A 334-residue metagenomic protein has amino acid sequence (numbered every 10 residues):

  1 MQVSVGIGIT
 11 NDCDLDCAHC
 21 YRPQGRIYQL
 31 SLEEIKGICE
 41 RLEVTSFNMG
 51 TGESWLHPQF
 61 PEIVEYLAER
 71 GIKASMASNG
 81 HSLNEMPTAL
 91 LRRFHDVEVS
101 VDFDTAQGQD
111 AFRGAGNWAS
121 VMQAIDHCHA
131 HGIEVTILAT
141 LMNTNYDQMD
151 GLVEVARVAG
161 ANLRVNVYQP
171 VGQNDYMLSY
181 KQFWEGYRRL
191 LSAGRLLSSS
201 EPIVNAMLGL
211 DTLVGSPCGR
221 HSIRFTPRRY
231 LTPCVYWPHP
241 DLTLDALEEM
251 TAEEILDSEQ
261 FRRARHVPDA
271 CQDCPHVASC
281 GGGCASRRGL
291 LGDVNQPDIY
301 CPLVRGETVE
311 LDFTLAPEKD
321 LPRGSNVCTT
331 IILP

Functional and structural regions predicted by a protein language model:
M1-A89, R93-F94: Conserved alpha-helical substructure of the radical SAM core
M1-G6, F261, I331-P334: N-terminal [4Fe-4S]-dependent radical SAM core
S4, G8, D12, H266-D269 (+2 more regions): Flanking scaffold residues of small Cys/His-coordinated metal-binding clusters
C13, C17-C20, S216-C218, C234 (+4 more regions): Short cysteine clusters
D16, E43, R93, E134 (+2 more regions): Short loop/turn motifs at secondary-structure junctions
L30, E62, R70-K73, A89 (+2 more regions): Radical SAM enzyme [4Fe-4S]-AdoMet core and its adjacent flexible, acidic and glycine-rich loops/tails across
K181-L210, V235-G282, S286, L290 (+1 more regions): C-terminal accessory region of radical SAM enzymes
R228, H239, D269-P334: Radical SAM enzyme core and accessory elements
